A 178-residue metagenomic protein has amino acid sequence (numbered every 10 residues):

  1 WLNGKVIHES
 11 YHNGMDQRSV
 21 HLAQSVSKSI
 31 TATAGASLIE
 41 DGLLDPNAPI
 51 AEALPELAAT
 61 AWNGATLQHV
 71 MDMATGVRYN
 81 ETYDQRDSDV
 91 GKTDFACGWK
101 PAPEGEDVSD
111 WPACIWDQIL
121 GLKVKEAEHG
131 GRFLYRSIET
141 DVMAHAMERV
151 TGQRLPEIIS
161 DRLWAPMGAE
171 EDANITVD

Functional and structural regions predicted by a protein language model:
W1-M15, G168: A short, well-structured edge-of-sheet supersecondary motif
G4, L22-N47, V70, M143-M147: Active-site SXXK
N13-M15, Q118-A127: Short glycine/proline-rich turn/loop motifs
Q17-H21: Loop-to-helix entry region of an early transmembrane alpha helix in multi-pass inner-membrane enzymes
L22, E40-Y83, G121-V124, I138 (+1 more regions): Active-site helix/loop module of the DD-peptidase/beta-lactamase fold, centered on the serine-lysine SxxK catalytic
L67, W111-I115, E139-M143: Internal, well-ordered alpha-helical segments in soluble enzyme and binding-protein domains
D87-L120: Amphipathic alpha-helical interface segments
E126-Y135: Solvent-exposed loop and edge beta-strand segments that line ligand/cofactor-binding and catalytic clefts
